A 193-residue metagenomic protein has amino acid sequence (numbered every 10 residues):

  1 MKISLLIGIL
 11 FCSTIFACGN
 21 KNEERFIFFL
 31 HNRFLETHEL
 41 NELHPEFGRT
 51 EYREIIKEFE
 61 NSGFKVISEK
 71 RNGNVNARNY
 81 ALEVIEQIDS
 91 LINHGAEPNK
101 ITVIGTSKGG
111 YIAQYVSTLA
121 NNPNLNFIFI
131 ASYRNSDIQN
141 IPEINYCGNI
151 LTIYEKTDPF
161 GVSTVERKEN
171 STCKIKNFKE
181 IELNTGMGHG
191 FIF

Functional and structural regions predicted by a protein language model:
M1-E23: Bacterial Sec-dependent N-terminal signal peptides
K21-E58: Short, surface-exposed "cap/lid" segments of acyl-processing enzymes
T50-I55, G73-A96: Alpha/beta-hydrolase active-site loop
I56-V75: Conserved alpha/beta-hydrolase
V103-A113: Gly/Ala-rich beta-loop-alpha elbow adjacent to hydrolase catalytic centers
I112-V116, I138: Hydrolases whose catalytic domains are alpha/beta-hydrolase-1, hotdog thioesterase, or metallo-beta-lactamase-like
Y115-L125: Conserved hydrolase catalytic core segment
N126-G190: The feature captures the conserved acid-bearing segment of alpha/beta-hydrolase catalytic domains
